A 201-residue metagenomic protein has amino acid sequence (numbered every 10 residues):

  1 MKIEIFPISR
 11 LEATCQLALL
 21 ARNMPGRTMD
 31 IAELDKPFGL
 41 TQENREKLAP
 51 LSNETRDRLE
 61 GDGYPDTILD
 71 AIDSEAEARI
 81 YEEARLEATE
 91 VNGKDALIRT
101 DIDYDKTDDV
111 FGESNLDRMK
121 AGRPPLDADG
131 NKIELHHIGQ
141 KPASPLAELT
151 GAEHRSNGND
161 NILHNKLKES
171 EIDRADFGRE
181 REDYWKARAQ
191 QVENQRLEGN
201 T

Functional and structural regions predicted by a protein language model:
K2-I133, G139-T201: Nuclease and nuclease-like effector domains acting on nucleic acids or nucleotide cofactors
